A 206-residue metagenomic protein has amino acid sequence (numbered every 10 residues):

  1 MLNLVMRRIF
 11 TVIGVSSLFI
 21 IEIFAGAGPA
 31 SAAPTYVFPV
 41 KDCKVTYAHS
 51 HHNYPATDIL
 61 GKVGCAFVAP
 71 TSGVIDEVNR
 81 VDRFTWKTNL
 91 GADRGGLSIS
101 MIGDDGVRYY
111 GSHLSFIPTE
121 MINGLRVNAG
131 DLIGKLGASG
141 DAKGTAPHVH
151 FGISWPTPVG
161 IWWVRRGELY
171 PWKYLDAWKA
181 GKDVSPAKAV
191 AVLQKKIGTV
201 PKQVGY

Functional and structural regions predicted by a protein language model:
L2-G14: Bacterial N-terminal signal peptides that target proteins for export
I20-P29: C-terminal segment of classical bacterial N-terminal signal peptides
A33, H49-L90: Short, glycine/small-residue-enriched coil/turn segments at secondary-structure junctions
A33-Y36, E120-N128, T145-Y206: Acidic, glycine-rich catalytic/binding loops that coordinate metals and/or anionic ligands
A66-F67, D141-G144: Short glycine/serine/proline-enriched coil/turn segments at secondary-structure junctions
A66-V78, E120-L136: Short, well-structured beta-strand-loop connectors
P70-E120, A146-G152: Zn2+-dependent peptidoglycan hydrolase active-site motif and core
K87-L90, S98-M101, N128-A142: Short hydrophobic beta/alpha edge segments that flank linear recognition/processing sites
